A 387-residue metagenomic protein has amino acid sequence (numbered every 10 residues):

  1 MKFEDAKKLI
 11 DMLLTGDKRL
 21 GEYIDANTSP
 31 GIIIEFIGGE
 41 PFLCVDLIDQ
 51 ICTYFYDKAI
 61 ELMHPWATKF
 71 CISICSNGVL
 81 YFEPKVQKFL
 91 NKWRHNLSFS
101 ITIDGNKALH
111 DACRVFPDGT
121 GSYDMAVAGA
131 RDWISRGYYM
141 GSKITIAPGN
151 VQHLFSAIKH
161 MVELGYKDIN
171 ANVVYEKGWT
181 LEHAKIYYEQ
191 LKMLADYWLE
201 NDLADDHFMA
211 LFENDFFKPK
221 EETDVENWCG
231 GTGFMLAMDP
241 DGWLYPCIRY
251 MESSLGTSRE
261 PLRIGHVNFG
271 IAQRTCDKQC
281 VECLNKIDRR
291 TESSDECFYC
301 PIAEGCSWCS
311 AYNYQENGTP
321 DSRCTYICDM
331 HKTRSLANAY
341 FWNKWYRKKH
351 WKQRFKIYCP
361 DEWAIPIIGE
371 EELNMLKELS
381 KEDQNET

Functional and structural regions predicted by a protein language model:
K2, A126, L154, Y187 (+3 more regions): Active-site-proximal structural scaffolding
F3-I37, C44-E176: Radical SAM/AdoMet-radical enzyme domain recognition
P41, V79-L80, N106, A147-G149 (+5 more regions): Short, solvent-exposed loop/turn segments at secondary-structure junctions
N170, M235-A237, P246, E296-Y299: Structured core elements
V173, L211-E213, P240, P246-R249 (+3 more regions): Active-site proximal loops enriched in glycine and acidic residues that flank catalytic Cys/His/Asp and coordinate
W179-S254, K356-L379, T387: A C-terminal junction/extension of Radical SAM enzymes
E189-P219, Y250-P301: C-terminal accessory region of radical SAM enzymes
L255, R290-T387: Radical SAM enzyme core and accessory elements
